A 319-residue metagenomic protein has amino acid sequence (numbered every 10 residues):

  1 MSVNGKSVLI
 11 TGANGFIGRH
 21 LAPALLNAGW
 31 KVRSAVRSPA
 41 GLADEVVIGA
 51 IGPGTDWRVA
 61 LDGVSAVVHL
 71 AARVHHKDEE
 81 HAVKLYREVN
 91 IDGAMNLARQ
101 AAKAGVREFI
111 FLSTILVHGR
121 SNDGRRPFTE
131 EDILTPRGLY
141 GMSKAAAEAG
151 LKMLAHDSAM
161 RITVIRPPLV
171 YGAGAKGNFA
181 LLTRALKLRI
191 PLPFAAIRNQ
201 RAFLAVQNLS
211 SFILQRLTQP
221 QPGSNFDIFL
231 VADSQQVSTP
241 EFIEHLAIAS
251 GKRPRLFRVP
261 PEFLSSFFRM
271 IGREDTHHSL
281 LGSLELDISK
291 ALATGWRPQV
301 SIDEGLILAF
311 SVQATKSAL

Functional and structural regions predicted by a protein language model:
V8-A28: N-terminal Rossmann NAD(P)H-binding glycine-rich loop of SDR-like oxidoreductase domains
A50-D92, N96, Q100-K103, R120: NAD(P)H-binding glycine-rich loop region in Rossmannoid oxidoreductase-like domains and their noncatalytic homologs
M95-L139: Conserved Rossmann-fold NAD(P)-dependent oxidoreductase catalytic core, especially the SDR/UDP-sugar
T135-T163: Active-site Tyr-X1-5-Lys
T163-A180: Flexible, glycine-rich beta-alpha linker
A175-L181, A195-T218, F226-L230: Substrate-positioning beta->alpha
R216-D275, I307-F310, K316-L319: Mid/C-terminal beta-alpha module of Rossmann-like enzyme folds, strongest in SDR-family dehydrogenases/epimerases
T276-L319: C-terminal amphipathic/interface module of NAD(P)-dependent oxidoreductases and related NAD-binding regulators
